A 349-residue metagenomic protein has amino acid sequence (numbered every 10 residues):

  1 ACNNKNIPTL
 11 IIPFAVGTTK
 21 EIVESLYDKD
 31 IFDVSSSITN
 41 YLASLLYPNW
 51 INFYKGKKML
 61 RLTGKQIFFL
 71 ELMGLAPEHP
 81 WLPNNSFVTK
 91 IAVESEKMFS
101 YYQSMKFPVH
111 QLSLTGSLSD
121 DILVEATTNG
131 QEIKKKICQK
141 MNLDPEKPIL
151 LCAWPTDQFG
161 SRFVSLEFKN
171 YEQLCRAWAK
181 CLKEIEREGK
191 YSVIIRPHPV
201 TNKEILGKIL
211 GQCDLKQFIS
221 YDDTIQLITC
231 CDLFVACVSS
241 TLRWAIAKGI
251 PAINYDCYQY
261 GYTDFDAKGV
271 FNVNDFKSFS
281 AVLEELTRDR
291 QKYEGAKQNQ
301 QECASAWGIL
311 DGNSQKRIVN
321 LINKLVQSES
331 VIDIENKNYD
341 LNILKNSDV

Functional and structural regions predicted by a protein language model:
A1-L123: Active-site and donor-binding regions of nucleotide-sugar-utilizing enzymes
N3-N4, E186-R187, I246: Anion (oxyanion) recognition and catalysis
I22-F32, Q111, A247-A296: Nucleotide-sugar donor-binding patch of glycosyltransferase catalytic domains
K90, I149, S192, D232-L233: Structural motif
E94-K97, P199, V238-S239, D275: Helix N-cap/beta->alpha junction signal
Q103, S220-A267: A donor-sugar binding/catalytic signature common to diverse glycosyltransferases and related nucleotide-sugar
L118-K208: Conserved catalytic-core segment of nucleotide-activated headgroup transferases in glycan assembly
F276-K277, A281-V349: C-terminal amphipathic helix plus adjacent low-complexity, charged tail appended to glycosyltransferase catalytic
